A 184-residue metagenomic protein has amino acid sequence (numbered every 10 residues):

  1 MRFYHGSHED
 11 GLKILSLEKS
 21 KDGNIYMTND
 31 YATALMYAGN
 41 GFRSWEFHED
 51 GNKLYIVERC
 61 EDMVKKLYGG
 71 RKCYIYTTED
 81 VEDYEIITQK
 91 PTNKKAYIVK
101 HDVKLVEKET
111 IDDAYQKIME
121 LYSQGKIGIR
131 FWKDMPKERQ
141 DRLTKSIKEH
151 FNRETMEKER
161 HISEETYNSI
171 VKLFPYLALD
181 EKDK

Functional and structural regions predicted by a protein language model:
M1-Y26, Y37-N40: ADP-ribose/NAD+-binding catalytic cleft of ART/PARP-like enzymes
D30: Short, conserved phosphate/pyrophosphate- and ester-handling motifs at nucleotide-, phospho-/glycolipid
L35-K184: Conserved NAD+-utilizing ADP-ribose enzyme module
